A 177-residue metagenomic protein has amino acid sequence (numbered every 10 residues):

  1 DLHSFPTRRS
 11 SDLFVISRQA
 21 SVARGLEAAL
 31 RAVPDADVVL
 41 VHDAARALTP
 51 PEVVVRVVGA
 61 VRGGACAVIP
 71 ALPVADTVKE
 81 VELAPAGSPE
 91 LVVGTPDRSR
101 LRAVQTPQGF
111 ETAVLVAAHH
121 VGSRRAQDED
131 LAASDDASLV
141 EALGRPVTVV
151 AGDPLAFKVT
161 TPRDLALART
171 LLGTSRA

Functional and structural regions predicted by a protein language model:
D1-D12: Single conserved hydrophobic/aromatic residue that forms the stacking wall/gate of nucleotide- or nucleobase-binding
L2, Q105-P107, A156: Glycine/small-residue-rich pyrophosphate-binding loop that anchors the diphosphate of NDP-sugar donors
S11-D37: Short phosphate-binding loop-to-helix
F14, H42-A45, T106: Short acidic donor-binding/metal-coordinating loop in glycosyltransferase active sites
G25, H42-D43, P73, E111 (+1 more regions): Residue-level signal for inorganic ion chemistry
L48-T148, A177: Conserved core of the sugar-phosphate nucleotidyltransferase
D135-A137, P154-L155, P162-A177: SAM-dependent methyltransferases
V147-A151, F157-T160: Conserved active-site beta-strand element of glycosyltransferases/polysaccharide synthases
